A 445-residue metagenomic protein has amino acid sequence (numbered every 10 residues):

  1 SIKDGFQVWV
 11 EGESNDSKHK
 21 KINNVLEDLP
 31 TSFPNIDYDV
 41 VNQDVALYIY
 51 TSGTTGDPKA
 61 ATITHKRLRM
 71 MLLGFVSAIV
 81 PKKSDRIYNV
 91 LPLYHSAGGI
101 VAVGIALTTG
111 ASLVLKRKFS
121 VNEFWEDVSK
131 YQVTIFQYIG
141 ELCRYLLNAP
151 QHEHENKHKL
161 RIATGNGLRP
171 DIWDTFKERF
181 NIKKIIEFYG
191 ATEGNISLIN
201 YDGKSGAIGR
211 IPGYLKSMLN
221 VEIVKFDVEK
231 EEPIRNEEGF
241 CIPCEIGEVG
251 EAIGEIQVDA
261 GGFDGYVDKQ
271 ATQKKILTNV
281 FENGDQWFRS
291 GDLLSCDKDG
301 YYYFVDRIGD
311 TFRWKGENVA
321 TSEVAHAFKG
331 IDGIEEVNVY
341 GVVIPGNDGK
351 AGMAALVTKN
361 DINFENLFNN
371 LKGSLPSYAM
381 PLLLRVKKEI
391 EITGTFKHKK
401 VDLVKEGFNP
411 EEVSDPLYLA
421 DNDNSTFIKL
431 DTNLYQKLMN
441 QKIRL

Functional and structural regions predicted by a protein language model:
S1-D28, N360, N369, G373: Structural core segment of the AMP-binding/adenylate-forming
V10, N15, E27-Y50, D57 (+1 more regions): Conserved pre-ATP/AMP-binding loop-to-beta segment of ANL
F33, A61-K82, V90, R144: Conserved structural elements of the adenylate-forming
A46-M70: Conserved AMP-binding A3 loop
R69-R86, Y94-T134, A149: Conserved AMP-binding/adenylation subdomain of ANL enzymes
T108, W125, K130-I139, L147-D227 (+1 more regions): Gly/Ser/Thr-rich phosphate-binding loop
F136, G190, E251-A379, E389-H398 (+1 more regions): AMP-binding/adenylate-forming catalytic core of the ANL superfamily
L375-H398, D415-K442: AMP-binding/adenylate-forming catalytic domain of the ANL superfamily
